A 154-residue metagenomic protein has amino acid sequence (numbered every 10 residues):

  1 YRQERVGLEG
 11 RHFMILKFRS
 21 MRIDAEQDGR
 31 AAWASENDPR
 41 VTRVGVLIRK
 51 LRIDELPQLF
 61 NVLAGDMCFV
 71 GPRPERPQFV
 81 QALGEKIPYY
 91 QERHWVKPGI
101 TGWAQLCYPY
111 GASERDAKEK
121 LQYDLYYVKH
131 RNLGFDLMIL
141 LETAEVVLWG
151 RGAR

Functional and structural regions predicted by a protein language model:
Y1-R154: Conserved small/aromatic sequence motifs within transmembrane helices
